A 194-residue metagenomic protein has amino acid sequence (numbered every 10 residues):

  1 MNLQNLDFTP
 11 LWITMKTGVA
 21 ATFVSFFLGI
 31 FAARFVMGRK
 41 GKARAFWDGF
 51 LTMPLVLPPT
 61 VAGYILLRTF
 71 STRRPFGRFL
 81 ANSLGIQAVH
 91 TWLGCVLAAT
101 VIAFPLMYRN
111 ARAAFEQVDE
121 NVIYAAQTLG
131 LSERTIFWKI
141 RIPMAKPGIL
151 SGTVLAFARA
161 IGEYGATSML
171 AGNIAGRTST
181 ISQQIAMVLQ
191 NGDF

Functional and structural regions predicted by a protein language model:
M1-Q4, R134-W138: Short, membrane-interfacial amphipathic segments enriched in basic
M1-T9, M169-F194: Interhelical loop and adjacent transmembrane-helix boundary motif in polytopic membrane transport permeases
N5-E116, I140-G165, V188: Membrane-water interface segments at the C-terminal ends of transmembrane alpha-helices in multi-pass inner-membrane
R39-R44, E116-N121, L131-S132, N173-R177 (+1 more regions): Juxtamembrane helix-boundary/capping and inter-helix hinge elements in multi-pass membrane proteins
A45, A125-A126: Loop-to-transmembrane helix entry/capping segments in MFS-fold secondary transporters and related SLC/MFSD carriers
N110-Y124, E133, K146, I181: Transmembrane helix boundary and interhelical loop/hinge segments in multi-pass membrane proteins
Y124, G165, Q184: Active-site phosphate/pyrophosphate-handling residues
L129-L131, P143: Glycine/proline-centered hinge or cleavage motifs at structural transition points of membrane proteins
